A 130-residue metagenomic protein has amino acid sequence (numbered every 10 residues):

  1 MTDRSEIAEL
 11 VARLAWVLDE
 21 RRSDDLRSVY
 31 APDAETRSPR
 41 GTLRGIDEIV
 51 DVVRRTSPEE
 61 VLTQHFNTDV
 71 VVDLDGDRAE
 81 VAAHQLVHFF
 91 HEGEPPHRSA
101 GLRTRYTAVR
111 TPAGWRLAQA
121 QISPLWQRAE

Functional and structural regions predicted by a protein language model:
M1-P32: Short, low-complexity N-terminal intrinsically disordered segments enriched in polar/charged residues
T2-S5, R44, P95, S99: Residues at secondary-structure transition points
S23-V87: A solvent-exposed, acidic/Ser-Thr-rich amphipathic alpha-helical stretch
P58-E130: A beta-strand edge to alpha-helix "cap/lid" segment located at domain peripheries
